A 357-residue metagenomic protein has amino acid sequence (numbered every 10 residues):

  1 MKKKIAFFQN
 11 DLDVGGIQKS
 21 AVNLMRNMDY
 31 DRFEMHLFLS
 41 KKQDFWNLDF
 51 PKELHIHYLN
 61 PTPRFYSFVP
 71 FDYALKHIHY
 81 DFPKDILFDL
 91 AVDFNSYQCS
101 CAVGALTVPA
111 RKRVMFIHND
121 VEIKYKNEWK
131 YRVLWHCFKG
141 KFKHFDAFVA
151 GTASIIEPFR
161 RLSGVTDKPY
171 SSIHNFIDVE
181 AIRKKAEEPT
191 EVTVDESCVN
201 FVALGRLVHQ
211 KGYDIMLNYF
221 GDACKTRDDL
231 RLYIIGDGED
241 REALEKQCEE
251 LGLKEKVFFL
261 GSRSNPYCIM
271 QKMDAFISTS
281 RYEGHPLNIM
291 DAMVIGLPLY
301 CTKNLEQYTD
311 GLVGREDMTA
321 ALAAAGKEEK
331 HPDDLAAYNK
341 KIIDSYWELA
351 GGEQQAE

Functional and structural regions predicted by a protein language model:
F7-V14, K19, N27-F71, I155 (+1 more regions): N-terminal strand-loop element at the rim of the active site of nucleotide-sugar-dependent glycosyltransferases
G15-N23, V199-D222, E239-E245, L287: A conserved mid-protein helix/loop that constitutes part of the nucleotide-sugar donor-binding site
P63-Y66, K112-Y131, A147: A short, histidine- and acid-enriched strand-loop-helix "catalytic/donor-clamping" loop that lines the nucleotide-sugar
Y80-I86, Y131-F148: Membrane-proximal helix-turn-helix segments that form the acceptor-binding/catalytic region of lipid-linked
L90-R111, I117: An aromatic- and histidine-rich active-site surface loop
K126, R160-R161, P169-S197: Acidic anion/phosphate-binding donor-loop and adjacent secondary structure in glycosyltransferase catalytic cores
K143-Y170, I177-V179: A short, active-site helix/loop in glycosyltransferases that binds the activated sugar's phosphate group
S262, R281: Aromatic "clamp/platform" in nucleotide-sugar-dependent glycosyltransferases that forms part of the donor/acceptor
